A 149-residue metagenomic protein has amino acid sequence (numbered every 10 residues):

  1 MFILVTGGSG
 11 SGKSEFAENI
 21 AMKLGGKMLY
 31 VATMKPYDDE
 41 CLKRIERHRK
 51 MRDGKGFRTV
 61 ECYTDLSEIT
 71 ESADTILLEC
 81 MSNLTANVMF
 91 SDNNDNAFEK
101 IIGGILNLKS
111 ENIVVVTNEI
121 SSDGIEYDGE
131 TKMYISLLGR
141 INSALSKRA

Functional and structural regions predicted by a protein language model:
F2-T70: Conserved P-loop
I3-V5, M28, D74-N83, E111-V115: Generic beta-sheet signal
G10, K35, S82, I120-S121: Short, glycine/serine-rich, charged loops/turns that create anion-binding and catalytic segments at active sites
E15-E18, D74, G103-L106: A general secondary-structure boundary signal
A17, H48, L77, N118 (+1 more regions): Residue-level signal for inorganic ion chemistry
G54-K55, S72, E111, R148: Structured helix-beta-strand junction loops
K55-A97: Helix-adjacent hinge/juxtasegments
T85-R148: Replace "adjacent to P-loop NTPase cores in ATP/GTP-dependent enzymes" with "adjacent to NTP-binding cores
